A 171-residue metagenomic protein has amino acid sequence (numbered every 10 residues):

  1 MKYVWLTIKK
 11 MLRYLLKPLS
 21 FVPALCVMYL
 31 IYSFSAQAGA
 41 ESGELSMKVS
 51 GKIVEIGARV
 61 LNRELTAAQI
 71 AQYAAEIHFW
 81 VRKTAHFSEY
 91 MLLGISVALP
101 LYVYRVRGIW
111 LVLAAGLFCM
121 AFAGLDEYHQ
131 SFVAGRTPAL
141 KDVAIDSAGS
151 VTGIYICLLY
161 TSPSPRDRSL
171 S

Functional and structural regions predicted by a protein language model:
K2-M91: "…centered on the first transmembrane helix and the immediately adjacent amphipathic helix/loop
F21, V112-L117, V143-A144: Hydrophobic alpha-helical transmembrane segments
V27-Y29, L111-Q130: Small-polar-interrupted transmembrane alpha-helices in polytopic inner-membrane proteins
Y90-V103, G149-L159: Membrane-interfacial alpha-helical segments at the cytosolic side of multi-pass membrane proteins
V106-L113, R136-L140: Membrane-helix interface segments
G124-A144: Interfacial helix-loop-helix junctions of multi-pass membrane proteins
Y160-D167: Conserved small/polar residues in nucleotide/adenosyl-binding loops
